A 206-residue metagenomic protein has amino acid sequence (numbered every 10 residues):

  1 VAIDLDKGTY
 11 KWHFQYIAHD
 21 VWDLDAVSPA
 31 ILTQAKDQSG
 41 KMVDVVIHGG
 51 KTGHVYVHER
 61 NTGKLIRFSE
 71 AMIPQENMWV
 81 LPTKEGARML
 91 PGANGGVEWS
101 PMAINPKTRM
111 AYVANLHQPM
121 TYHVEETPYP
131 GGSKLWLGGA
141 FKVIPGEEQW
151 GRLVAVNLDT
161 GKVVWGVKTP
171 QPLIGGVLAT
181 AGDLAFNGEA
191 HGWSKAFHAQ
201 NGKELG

Functional and structural regions predicted by a protein language model:
V1-A26, T33-M42, H54-M89, P119-P172 (+2 more regions): Extracytoplasmic/lumenal domain signature
A26, K51, E98, K107 (+1 more regions): Residues that flank catalytic or metal-binding motifs in active/ligand-binding sites
G40-M42, G53, G95-P101: Short alpha-helical segments and helix-capping/turn motifs at coil-helix boundaries
E85, G96-H117: Long, low-complexity segments enriched in small/aliphatic residues
A93-G96, E147: A short catalytic or substrate-binding loop motif that flags glycine-/basic-rich loops and adjacent residues that bind
